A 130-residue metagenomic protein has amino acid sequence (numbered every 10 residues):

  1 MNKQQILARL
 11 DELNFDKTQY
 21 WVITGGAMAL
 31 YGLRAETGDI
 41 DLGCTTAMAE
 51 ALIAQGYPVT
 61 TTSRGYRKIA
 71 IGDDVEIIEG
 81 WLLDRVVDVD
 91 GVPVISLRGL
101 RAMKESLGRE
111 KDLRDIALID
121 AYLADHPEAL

Functional and structural regions predicted by a protein language model:
M1-L130: Compositionally biased terminal segments of proteins
